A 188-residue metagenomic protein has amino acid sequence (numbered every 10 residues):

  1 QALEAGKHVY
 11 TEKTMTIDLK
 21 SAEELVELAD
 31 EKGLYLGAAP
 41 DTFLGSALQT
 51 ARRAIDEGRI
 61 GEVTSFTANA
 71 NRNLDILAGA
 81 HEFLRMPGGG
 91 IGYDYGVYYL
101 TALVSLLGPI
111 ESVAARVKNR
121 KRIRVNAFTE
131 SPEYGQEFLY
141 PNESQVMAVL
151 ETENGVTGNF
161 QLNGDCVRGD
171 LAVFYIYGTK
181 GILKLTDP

Functional and structural regions predicted by a protein language model:
Q1-F43, G58: Beta-strand-loop-alpha-helix segment that lines the small-molecule cofactor/substrate pocket of alpha/beta enzymes
K7, K32-Y35, E62-T64, S144 (+1 more regions): Short, well-ordered coil/turn segments that N-cap beta-strands
T11, L36-A38, T67, F160 (+1 more regions): Hydrophobic residues in well-ordered beta-strands that form the structural core
K20, S46, L171: Residues that form or flank phosphate/diphosphate-binding pockets in enzymes that use nucleotide phosphates
A22-L25, A51, F160: Hydrophobic packing residues within well-ordered alpha-helices of enzyme cores
T42-L139: Predominantly a Rossmann-like dinucleotide-binding segment in NAD(P)-dependent oxidoreductases
T101-P188: Contiguous beta-strand/loop segments that form the cofactor/metal-binding neighborhood of enzyme cores
